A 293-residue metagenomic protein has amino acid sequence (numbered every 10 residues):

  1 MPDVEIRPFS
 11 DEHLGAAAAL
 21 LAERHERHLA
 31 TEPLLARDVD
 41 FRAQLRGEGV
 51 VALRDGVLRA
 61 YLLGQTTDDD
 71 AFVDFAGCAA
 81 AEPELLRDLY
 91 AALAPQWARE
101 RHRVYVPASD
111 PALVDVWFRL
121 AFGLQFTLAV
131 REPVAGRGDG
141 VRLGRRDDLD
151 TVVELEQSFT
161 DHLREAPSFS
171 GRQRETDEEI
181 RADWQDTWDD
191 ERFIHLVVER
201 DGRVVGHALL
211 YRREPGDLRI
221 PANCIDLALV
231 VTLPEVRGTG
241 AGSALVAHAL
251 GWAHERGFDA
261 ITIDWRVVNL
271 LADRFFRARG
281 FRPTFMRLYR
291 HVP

Functional and structural regions predicted by a protein language model:
V4-A19, H28-A30, V141-L155, L163: A short beta-loop-alpha structural element at the N-terminal edge of CoA-dependent acyl/N-acetyltransferase catalytic
A22-A91, R200, A208-A228: Conserved donor-binding loop and adjoining core beta-sheet/short helix segment in diverse acyl/aminoacyl transferases
H25-R42, L163-D183: Conserved GNAT-fold acetyl-CoA-binding loop/helix
G77-D139, F285-P293: Acyl-donor-binding surface of acyltransferase catalytic domains
E82-Q96, L229-T232, G238-G251, E255 (+1 more regions): Conserved acetyl-CoA-binding loop-helix of GNAT-fold acetyltransferases
W97-P107, A253-W265: Conserved GNAT acetyl-CoA-binding A-motif
A108-L124, S243, E255-R256, V267-F285: Conserved active-site alpha-helix within GNAT-family acetyltransferase domains
E175, T187-T239, S243: Intrinsically disordered, low-complexity segments enriched in Gly and acidic/Ser/Thr residues that form flexible
